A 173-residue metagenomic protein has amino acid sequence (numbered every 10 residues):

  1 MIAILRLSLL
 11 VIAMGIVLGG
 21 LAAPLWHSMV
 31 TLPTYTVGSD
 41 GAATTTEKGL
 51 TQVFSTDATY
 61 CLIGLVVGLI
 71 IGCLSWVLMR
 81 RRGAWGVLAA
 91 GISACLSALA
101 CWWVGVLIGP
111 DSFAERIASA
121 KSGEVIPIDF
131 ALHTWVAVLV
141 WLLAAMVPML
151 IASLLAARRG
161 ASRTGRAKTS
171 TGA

Functional and structural regions predicted by a protein language model:
M1-S8, T31-L32, I70-A90, V106-F113 (+1 more regions): Cytoplasmic membrane-interface segments at the C-terminal ends of transmembrane helices
I2, R6-M14, T59-I63, W85-A89 (+1 more regions): Alpha-helical transmembrane segments of integral membrane proteins
V11-H27, L88-V106: Hydrophobic alpha-helical membrane-insertion segments
G20-S39, V106-S112: Membrane-helix exit/juxtamembrane interface segments
T34-V53, A118-S122: Perimembrane loop-to-helix junctions flanking transmembrane segments
Q52-V67, E124-V147: Hydrophobic alpha-helical transmembrane segments
L65-S75, S93-L96, A100: Alpha-helical transmembrane segments within multi-pass membrane transporters and channels
V106-I126: Interfacial non-cytosolic loop connecting adjacent transmembrane helices
